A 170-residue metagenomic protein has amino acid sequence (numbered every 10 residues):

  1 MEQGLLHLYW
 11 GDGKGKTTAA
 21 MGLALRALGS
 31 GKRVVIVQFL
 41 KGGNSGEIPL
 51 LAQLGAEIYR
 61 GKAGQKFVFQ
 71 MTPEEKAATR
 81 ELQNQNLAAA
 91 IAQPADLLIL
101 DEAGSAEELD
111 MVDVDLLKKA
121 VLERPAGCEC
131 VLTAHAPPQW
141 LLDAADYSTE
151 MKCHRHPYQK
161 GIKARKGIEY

Functional and structural regions predicted by a protein language model:
E2-Q93: Conserved P-loop
P73, A89-Q93, A103-Y170: Replace "adjacent to P-loop NTPase cores in ATP/GTP-dependent enzymes" with "adjacent to NTP-binding cores
